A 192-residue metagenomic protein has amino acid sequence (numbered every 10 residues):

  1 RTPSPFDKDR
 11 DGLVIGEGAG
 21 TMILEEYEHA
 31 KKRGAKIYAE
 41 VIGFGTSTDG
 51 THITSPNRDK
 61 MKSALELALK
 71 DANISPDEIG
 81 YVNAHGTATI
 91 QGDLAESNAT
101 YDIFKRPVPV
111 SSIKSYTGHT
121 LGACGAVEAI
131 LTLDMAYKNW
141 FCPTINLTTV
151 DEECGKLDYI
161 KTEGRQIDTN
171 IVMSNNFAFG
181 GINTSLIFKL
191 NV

Functional and structural regions predicted by a protein language model:
R1-A72, G80-Y81: Condensing-enzyme catalytic core mediating Claisen C-C bond formation in acyl metabolism
R1-H29, C124-V192: Conserved beta-strand-centric core segments of catalytic alpha/beta enzyme folds
R1-I15, S97-A126: Conserved catalytic cysteine-centered active-site region of acyl-thioester-dependent Claisen-condensing enzymes
G34, A72-S75, D102-P107: Short helix-capping segments at alpha-helix termini
K36-F44, D77-A84, P109-S115, P143-D151: Beta-strand segments within the central parallel beta-sheet cores of soluble alpha/beta enzyme folds
G50-M61, T87-F104, T120-V127: Short glycine/threonine-rich loop-to-helix capping motif typified by GTGT followed within a few residues by an Asp-Pro
A64-A72, A99, I103, T132 (+1 more regions): Stable alpha-helical structural segments in soluble proteins, enriched in small hydrophobic residues
